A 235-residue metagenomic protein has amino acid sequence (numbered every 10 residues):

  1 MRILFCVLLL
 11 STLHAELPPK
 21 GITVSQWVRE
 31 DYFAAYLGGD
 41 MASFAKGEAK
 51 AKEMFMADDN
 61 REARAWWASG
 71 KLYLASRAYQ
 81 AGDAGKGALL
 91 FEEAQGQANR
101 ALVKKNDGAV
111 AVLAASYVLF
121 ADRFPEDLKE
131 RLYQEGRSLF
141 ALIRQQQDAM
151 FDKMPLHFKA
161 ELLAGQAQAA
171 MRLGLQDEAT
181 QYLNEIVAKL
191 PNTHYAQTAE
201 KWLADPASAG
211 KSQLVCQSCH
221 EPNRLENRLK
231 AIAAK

Functional and structural regions predicted by a protein language model:
I3-T12: Sec-dependent N-terminal signal peptides
E16-S25: Cleaved targeting-peptide boundary
L17-P18, A51-W66, A98-V110, I143-L156: Flexible helix-coil transition and linker loops at the boundaries of alpha-helical arrays
W27-A49, W67-A101, A115-Q146, A160: Short coil/linker segments at helix-helix boundaries
G108-V110, R144-L156, A188-K201, R224-A233: Boundary/linker segments of alpha-helical solenoid repeat arrays
A167-Q168, R172, N192-A209: Sequence context of c-type cytochrome heme-c attachment sites
S212-N223: The canonical Cys-X-X-Cys-His
